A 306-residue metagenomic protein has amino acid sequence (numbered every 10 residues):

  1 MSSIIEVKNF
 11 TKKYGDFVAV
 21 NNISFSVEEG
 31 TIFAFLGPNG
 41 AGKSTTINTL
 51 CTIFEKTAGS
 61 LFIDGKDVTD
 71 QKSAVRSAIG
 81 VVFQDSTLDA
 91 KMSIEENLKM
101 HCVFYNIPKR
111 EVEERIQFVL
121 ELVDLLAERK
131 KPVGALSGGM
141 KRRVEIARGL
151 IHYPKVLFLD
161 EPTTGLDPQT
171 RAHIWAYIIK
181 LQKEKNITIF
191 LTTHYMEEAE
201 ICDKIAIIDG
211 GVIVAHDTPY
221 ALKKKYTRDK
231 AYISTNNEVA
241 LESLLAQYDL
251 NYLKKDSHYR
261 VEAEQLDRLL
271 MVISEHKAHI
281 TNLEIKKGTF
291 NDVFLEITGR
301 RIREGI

Functional and structural regions predicted by a protein language model:
G59-D67, A74-V75: Conserved ABC transporter NBD signature motif
K99, V103, R110-E128: Conserved ABC ATPase "signature" region
P132-L136: Conserved ABC ATPase signature
Y153: Conserved catalytic motifs of ABC-family nucleotide-binding domains
L157-D160: Catalytic Walker B motif of ABC-type/P-loop ATPase nucleotide-binding domains
A176-A263: ABC transporter nucleotide-binding domain
